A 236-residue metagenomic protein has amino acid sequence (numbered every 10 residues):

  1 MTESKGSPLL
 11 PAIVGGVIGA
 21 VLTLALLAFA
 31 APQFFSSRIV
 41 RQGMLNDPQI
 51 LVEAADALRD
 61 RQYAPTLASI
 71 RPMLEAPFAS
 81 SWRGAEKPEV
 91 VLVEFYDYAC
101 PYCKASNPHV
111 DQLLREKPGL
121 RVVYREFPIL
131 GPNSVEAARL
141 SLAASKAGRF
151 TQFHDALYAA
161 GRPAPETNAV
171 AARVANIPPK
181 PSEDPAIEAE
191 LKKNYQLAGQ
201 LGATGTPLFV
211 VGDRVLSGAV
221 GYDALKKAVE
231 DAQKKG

Functional and structural regions predicted by a protein language model:
T2-P132, E183-Q200, G205, Y222 (+2 more regions): Extracytoplasmic thiol/disulfide redox context detector
P128-G236: Cysteine-centric redox/oxidoreductase cores and disulfide-bonded domains
